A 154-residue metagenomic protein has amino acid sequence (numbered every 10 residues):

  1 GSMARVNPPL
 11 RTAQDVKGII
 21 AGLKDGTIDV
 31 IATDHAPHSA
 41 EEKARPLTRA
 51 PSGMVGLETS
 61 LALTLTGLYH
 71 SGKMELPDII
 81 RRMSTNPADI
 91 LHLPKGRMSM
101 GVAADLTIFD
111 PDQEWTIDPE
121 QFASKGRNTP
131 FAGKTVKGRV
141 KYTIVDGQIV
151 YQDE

Functional and structural regions predicted by a protein language model:
M3, G22-I31, A36-P111: His/Asp/Glu-enriched, well-ordered alpha-helical/loop segment that forms or immediately abuts the divalent-metal
A4-Q14, P51-V55, T129-T135: A short acidic, glycine-rich active-site loop that binds or catalyzes chemistry on phosphate/adenosine moieties
V6-A21, D89-L91: Active-site glycine- and acidic-residue-rich loops that bind and position anionic ligands or nucleotide-like cofactors
R11, E75-L76, D118-A123: Short, positively charged
R11, Y69, Q152: Residue-level marker of positions within ordered structural domains that often coincide with functionally constrained
T12, S39, A50, I117-D118: Alpha-helix initiation/capping motif
P46-R49, A103-E154: C-terminal cap of metal-dependent C-N hydrolases
